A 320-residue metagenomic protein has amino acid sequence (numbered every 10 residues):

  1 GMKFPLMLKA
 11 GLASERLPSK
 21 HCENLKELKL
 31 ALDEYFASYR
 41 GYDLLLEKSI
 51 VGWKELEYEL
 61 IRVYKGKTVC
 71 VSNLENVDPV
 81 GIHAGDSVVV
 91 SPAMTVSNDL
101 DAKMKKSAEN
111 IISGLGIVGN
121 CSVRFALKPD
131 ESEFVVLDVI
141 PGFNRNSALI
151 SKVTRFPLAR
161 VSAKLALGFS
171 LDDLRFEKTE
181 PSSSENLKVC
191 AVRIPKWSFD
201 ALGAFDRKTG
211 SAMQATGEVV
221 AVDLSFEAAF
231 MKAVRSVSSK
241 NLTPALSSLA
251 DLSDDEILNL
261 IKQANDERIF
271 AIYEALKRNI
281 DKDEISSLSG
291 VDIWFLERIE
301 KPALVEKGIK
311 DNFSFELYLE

Functional and structural regions predicted by a protein language model:
G1-P5, E15-L17, H21-E316: ATP-dependent carboxylate activation and anion-phosphoryl transfer catalytic cores that bind Mg-ATP to form
